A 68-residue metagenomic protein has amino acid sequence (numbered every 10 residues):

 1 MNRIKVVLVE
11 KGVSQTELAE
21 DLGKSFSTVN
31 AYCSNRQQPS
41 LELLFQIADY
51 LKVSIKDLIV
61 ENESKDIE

Functional and structural regions predicted by a protein language model:
N2-D21: Short basic helix-loop element that most often maps to the first helix and adjoining turn of HTH DNA-binding modules
V6, K11-G12, A31, D49 (+1 more regions): Short, charged recognition helix plus adjacent turn of helix-turn-helix-like nucleic-acid-binding domains
Q15, F26, L41-L44: Helix-turn-helix DNA-binding elements, focusing on the entry/boundary residues of the two helices that contact DNA
E17, T28, D57: Residues in the helix-turn-helix
G23-Q38: Recognition helix of helix-turn-helix/homeodomain-like DNA-binding domains that insert into the DNA major groove
R36-Q46, K65: Short, basic-rich loop-to-helix N-cap that marks the start of a DNA-contacting helix
